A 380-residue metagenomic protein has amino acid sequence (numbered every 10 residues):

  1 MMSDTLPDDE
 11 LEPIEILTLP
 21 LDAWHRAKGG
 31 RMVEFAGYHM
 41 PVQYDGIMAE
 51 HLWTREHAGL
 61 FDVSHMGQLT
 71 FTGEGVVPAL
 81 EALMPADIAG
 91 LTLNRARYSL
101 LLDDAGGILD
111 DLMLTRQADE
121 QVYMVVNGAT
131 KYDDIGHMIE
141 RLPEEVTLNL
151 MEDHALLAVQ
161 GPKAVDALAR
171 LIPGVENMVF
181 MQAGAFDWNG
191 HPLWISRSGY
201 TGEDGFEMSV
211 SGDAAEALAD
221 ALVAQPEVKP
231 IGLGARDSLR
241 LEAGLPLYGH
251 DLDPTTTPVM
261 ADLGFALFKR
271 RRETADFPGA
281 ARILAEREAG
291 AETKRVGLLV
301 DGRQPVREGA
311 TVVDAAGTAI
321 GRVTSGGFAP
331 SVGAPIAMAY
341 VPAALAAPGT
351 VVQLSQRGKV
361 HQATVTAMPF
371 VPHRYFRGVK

Functional and structural regions predicted by a protein language model:
M1-S99, G107-L109, L233: Acidic, proline/glycine-enriched N-terminal capping motif
M2-E34, P41-V42, T115-K380: Conserved, structured C-terminal
D103: Substrate-binding/charge-relay-adjacent region of secreted/lumenal peptidase catalytic domains
L112: Hydrophobic/aromatic beta-strand elements that line small-molecule binding cavities or substrate pockets in beta-rich
